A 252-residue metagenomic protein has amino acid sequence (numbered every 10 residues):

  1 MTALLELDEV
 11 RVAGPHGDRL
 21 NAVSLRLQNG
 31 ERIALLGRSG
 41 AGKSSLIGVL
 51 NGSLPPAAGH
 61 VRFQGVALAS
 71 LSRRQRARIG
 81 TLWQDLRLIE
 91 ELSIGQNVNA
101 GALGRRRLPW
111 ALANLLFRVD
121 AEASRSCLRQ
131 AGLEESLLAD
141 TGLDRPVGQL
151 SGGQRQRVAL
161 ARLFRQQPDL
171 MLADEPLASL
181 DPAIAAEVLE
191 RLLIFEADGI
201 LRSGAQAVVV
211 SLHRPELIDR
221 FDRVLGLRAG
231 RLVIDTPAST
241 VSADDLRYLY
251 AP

Functional and structural regions predicted by a protein language model:
N51: Helix-to-loop junction immediately C-terminal to a conserved catalytic motif
A67-D85, N114-F117: ABC ATPase NBD coupling module
P146-L150: Conserved ABC ATPase signature
L160: Hydrophobic anchor residue at the start of the ABC signature
M171-E175: Catalytic Walker B motif of ABC-type/P-loop ATPase nucleotide-binding domains
P182-A183: Helix N-cap at the start of a conserved alpha-helix in ABC-type nucleotide-binding domains
R231-P252: Conserved beta-strand-loop-alpha-helix hinge in the C-terminal portion of ABC ATPase nucleotide-binding domains
